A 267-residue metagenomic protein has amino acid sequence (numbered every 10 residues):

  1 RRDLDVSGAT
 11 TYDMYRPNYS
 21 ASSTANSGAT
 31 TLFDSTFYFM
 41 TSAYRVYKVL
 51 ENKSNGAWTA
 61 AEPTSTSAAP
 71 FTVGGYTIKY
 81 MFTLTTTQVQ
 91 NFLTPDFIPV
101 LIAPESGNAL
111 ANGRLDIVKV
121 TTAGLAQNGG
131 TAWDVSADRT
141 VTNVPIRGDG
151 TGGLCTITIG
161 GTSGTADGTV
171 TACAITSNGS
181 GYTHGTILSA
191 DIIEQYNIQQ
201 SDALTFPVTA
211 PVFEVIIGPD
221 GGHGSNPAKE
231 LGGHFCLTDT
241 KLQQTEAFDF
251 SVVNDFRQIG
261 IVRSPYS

Functional and structural regions predicted by a protein language model:
R1-R114, A203-P207, P211-E214, G218 (+1 more regions): Tryptophan-rich substrate-binding surfaces of secreted polymer-degrading and adhesive proteins
I78-S267: Conserved, function-critical positions that sit in or immediately flank catalytic and ligand-binding motifs
